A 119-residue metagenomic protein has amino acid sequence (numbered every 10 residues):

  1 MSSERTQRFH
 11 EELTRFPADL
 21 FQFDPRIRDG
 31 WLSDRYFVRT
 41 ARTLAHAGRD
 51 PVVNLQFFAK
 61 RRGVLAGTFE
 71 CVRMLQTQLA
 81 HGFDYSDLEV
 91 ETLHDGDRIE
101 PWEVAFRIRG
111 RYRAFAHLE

Functional and structural regions predicted by a protein language model:
M1-E119: Ordered alpha/beta subdomains of enzyme catalytic regions
